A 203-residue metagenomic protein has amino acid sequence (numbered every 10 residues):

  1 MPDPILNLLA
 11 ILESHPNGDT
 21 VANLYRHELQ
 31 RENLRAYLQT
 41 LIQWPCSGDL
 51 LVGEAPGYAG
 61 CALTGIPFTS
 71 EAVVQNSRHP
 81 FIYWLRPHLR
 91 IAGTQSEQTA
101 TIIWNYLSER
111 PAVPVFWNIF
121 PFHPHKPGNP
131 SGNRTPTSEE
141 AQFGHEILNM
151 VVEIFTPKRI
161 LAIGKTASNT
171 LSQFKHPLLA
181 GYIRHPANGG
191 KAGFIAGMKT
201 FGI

Functional and structural regions predicted by a protein language model:
P2-R159, A167-F174, N188, A192: A polyanion-binding, active-site-adjacent surface
H176-I203: Short, flexible loop segments at boundaries between secondary-structure elements
